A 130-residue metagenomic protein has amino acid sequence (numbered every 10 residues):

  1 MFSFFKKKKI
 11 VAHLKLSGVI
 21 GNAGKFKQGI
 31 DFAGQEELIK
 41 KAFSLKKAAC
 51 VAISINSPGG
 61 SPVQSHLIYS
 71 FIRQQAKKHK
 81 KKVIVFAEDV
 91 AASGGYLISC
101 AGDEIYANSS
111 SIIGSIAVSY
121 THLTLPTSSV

Functional and structural regions predicted by a protein language model:
F2-Y120: Cleft-lining beta-strand/loop regions that shape enzyme active-site pockets
T121-T127: Conserved small/polar residues in nucleotide/adenosyl-binding loops
